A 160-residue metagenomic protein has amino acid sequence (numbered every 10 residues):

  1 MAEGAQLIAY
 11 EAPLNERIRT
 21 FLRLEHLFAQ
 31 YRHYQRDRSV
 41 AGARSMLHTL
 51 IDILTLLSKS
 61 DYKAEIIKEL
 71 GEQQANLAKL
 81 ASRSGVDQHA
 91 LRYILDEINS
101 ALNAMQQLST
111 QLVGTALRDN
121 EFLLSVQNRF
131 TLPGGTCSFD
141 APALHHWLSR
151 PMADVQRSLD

Functional and structural regions predicted by a protein language model:
A2-R17, L22, F139-P151, S158-D160: Extended, well-ordered protein cores
A5-K68: N-terminal ordered "arm"
F21, A43, Q88-L91, L95 (+1 more regions): Generic detection of long, well-ordered alpha-helical segments
L57-D119: Hydrophobic/aromatic-rich structural module bridging two neighboring secondary-structure elements via a short loop
A101-D160: Charged, well-structured binding/catalytic surfaces in domain cores that contact anionic ligands
